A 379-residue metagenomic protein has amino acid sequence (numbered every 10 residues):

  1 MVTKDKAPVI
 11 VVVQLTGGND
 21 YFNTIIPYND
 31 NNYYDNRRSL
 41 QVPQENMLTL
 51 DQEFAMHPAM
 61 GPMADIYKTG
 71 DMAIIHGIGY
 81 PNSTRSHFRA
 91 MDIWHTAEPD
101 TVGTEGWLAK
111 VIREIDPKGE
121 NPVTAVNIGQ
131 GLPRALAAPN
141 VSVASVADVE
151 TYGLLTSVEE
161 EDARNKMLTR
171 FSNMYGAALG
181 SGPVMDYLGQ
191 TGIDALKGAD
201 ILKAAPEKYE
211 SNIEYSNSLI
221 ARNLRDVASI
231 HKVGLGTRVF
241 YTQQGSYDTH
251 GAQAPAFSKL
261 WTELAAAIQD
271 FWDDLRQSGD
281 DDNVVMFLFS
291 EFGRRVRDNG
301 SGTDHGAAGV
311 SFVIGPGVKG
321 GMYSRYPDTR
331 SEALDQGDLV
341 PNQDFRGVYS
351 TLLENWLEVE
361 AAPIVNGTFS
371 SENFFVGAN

Functional and structural regions predicted by a protein language model:
M1-S278, R297, V310-N379: Feature for exported/extracytoplasmic and membrane-associated proteins, marking the mature portion
I268, W272-G300, H305: Metal-dependent active-site segment of extracytoplasmic phospho-/sulfohydrolases and closely related
